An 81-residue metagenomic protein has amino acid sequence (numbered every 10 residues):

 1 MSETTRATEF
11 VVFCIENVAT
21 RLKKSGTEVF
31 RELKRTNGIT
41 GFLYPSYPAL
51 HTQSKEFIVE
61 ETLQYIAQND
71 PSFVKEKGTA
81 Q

Functional and structural regions predicted by a protein language model:
M1, A80-Q81: Short, Lys/Arg-enriched, disordered terminal segments
E3-E28: N-terminal acidic leader/helix
T5, V11-C14, G41-L43, P48-A49 (+1 more regions): N-terminal, charged low-complexity regulatory/assembly segments
L22, G26, F30-L33, D70-F73 (+1 more regions): Long, hydrophobic, amphipathic alpha-helical segments used as structural scaffolds
S25-T52: Amphipathic, hydrophobic secondary-structure cores in small proteins
S46-T79: Long, compositionally biased
